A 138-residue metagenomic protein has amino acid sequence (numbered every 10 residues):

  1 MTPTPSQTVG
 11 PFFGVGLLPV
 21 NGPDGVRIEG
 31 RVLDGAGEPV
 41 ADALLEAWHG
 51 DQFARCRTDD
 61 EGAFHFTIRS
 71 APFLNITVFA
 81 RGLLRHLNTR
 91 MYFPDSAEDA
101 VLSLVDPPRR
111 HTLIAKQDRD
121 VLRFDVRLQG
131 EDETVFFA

Functional and structural regions predicted by a protein language model:
M1-A138: Beta-strand-dominated extracellular/periplasmic modules and repeats in secreted or surface-exposed proteins
